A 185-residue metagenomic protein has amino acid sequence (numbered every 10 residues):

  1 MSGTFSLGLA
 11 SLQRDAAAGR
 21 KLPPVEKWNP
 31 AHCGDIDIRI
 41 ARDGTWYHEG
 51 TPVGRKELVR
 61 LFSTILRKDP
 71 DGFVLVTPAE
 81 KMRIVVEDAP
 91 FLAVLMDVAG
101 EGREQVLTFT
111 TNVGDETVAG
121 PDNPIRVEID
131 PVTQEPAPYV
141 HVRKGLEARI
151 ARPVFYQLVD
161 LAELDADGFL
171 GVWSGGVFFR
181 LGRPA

Functional and structural regions predicted by a protein language model:
M1-A185: Long, non-globular segments of proteins
